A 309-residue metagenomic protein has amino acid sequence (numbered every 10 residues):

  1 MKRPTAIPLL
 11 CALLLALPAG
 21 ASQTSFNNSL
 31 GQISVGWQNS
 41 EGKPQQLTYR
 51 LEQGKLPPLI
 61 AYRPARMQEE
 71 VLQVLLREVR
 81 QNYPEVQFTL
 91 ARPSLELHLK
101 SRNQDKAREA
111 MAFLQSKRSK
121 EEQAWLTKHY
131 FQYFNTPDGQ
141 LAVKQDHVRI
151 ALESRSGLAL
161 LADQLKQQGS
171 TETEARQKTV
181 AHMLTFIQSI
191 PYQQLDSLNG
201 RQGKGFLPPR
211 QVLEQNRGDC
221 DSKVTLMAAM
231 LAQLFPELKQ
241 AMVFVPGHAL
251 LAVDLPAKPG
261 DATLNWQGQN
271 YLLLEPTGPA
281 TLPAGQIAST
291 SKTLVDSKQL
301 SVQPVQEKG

Functional and structural regions predicted by a protein language model:
M1-L9: Bacterial N-terminal signal peptides that target proteins for export
P8-A16: Bacterial N-terminal signal peptides
G20-G309: A structural boundary/capping signal
